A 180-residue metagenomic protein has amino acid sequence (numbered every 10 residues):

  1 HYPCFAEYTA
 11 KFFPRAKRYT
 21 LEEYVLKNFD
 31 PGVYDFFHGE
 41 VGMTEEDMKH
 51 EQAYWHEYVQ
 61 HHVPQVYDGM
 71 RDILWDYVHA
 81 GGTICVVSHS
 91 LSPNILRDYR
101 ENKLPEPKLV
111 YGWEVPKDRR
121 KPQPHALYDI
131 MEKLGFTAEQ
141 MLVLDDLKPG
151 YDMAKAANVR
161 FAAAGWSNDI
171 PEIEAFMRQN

Functional and structural regions predicted by a protein language model:
H1-R71, W75-D76, P93: N-terminal helical cap/lid subdomain that shapes the substrate entry/recognition surface in HAD-like hydrolases
K11, G39, H61, H79 (+3 more regions): Secondary-structure boundary motif
A16, T44-E45, I84, E106 (+2 more regions): Residue-level detector of short coil/turn "hinge" positions at structural boundaries
T20-L21, V59-H61, G82, E114 (+1 more regions): Short, contiguous strand/loop micro-motifs
Y24, P64, V86, Q140-L142: Residue-level marker of alpha-helix boundaries and capping positions
W75, S92, L96-N180: Asp-based, Mg2+/Mn2+-dependent phosphohydrolase catalytic module
A80-T83, A157-V159: A generic structural motif
S88-S90: Conserved phosphate-coupling serine/threonine residues in phosphotransfer and NTP-handling enzymes
